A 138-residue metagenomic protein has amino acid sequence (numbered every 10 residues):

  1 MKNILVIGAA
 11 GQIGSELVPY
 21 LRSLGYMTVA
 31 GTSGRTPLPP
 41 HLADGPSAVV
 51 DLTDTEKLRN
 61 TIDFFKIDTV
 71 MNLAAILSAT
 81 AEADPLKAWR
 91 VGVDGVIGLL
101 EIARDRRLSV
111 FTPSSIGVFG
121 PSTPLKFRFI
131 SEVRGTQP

Functional and structural regions predicted by a protein language model:
K2-L24: N-terminal Rossmann NAD(P)H-binding glycine-rich loop of SDR-like oxidoreductase domains
I7, G31, V70-I76, V110-I116: SDR active-site strand-loop-helix element
Y26-P37: Conserved glycine-rich Rossmann-like NAD(P)H-binding loop of the short-chain dehydrogenase/reductase
L42-D54: Rossmann-fold cofactor-recognition segment
S47, A88-V91, R134-P138: A hydrophobic alpha-helix adjacent to the NAD(P)-binding/active-site core of NAD(P)-dependent oxidoreductases, strongly
L52-V91, P121: NAD(P)H-binding glycine-rich loop region in Rossmannoid oxidoreductase-like domains and their noncatalytic homologs
F64, A83-V110: NAD(P)-cofactor binding segment of oxidoreductase domains
I97-P138: Conserved Rossmann-fold NAD(P)-dependent oxidoreductase catalytic core, especially the SDR/UDP-sugar
